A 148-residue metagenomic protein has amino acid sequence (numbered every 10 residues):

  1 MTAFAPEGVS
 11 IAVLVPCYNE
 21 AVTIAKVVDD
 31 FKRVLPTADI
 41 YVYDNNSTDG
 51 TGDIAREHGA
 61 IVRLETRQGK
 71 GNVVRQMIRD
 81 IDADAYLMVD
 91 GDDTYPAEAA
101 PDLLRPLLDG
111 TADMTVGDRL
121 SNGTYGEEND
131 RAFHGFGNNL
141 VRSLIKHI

Functional and structural regions predicted by a protein language model:
M1-D30: N-proximal low-complexity "stem/linker" segments adjacent to membrane-targeting elements
E20-T23, S47, K70: Donor nucleotide-sugar binding loop of glycosyltransferases
D29-A38: Short, acidic, metal-binding catalytic loop of nucleotide-sugar glycosyltransferases
D44-G52: A conserved acidic beta->alpha catalytic loop
T66-D80, A97-I148: Acceptor/aglycone-binding surface of glycosyltransferases and processive sugar-polymer synthases
Y86: Short aromatic/hydrophobic "clamp" motif used to bind/position activated sugar donors
D90-Y95: The conserved acidic donor/metal-binding loop of glycosyltransferases
